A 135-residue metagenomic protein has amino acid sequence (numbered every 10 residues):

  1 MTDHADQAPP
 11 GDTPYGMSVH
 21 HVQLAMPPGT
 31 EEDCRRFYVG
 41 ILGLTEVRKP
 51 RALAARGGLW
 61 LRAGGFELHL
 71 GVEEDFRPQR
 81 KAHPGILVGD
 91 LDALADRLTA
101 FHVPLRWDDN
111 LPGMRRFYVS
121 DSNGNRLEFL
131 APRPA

Functional and structural regions predicted by a protein language model:
T2-R35, A82-P84, A135: N-terminal beta-strand motif that seeds the catalytic metal site of vicinal oxygen chelate
M17-S18, F76-K81, L111: Short glycine-enriched loop/turn motifs at secondary-structure junctions
L24-E67: Core segments of cupin and vicinal oxygen chelate
M26-E32, P84-R126: Vicinal oxygen chelate
T45-A52, D108-N110, P134-A135: Conserved catalytic-core motifs of GNAT/GCN5-like acyltransferases
L53-G57, P78, L111-R115: Short acidic/glycine-enriched loop/turn segments that link adjacent beta-strands
L61-G64, V119-S122, P132: Active-site beta-strand termini and strand-to-loop segments that position acidic
F66-H69, G124-L127: Short, charged/polar, Gly/Pro-enriched secondary-structure boundary elements
